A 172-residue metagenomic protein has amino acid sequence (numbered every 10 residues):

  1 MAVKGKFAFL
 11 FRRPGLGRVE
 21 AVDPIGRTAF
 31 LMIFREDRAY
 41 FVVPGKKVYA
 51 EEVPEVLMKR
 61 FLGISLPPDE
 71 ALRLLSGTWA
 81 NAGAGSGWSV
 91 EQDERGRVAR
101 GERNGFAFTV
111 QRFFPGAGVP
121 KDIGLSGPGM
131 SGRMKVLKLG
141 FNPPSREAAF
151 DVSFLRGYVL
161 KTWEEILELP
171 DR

Functional and structural regions predicted by a protein language model:
M1-R13: Post-signal-peptide N-terminal segment of Sec-exported extracytoplasmic proteins
A2-G5, A29-F34, S131: Amphipathic hydrophobic-ligand
A2-V3, P24-I25, G83: Short solvent-exposed loop/turn micro-motifs enriched in small/polar/acidic residues
L10, R35-D37, V53-M58, R112-A117 (+1 more regions): A short, sequence-level motif marking secondary-structure junctions
R12-P68: An acidic-aromatic
V43-F106: Flexible, processing/modification-adjacent segments and terminal tails in exported/periplasmic/extracellular proteins
A80-R172: Gly/Pro-enriched, hydrophobic low-complexity segments that function as extracytoplasmic propeptides/linkers
